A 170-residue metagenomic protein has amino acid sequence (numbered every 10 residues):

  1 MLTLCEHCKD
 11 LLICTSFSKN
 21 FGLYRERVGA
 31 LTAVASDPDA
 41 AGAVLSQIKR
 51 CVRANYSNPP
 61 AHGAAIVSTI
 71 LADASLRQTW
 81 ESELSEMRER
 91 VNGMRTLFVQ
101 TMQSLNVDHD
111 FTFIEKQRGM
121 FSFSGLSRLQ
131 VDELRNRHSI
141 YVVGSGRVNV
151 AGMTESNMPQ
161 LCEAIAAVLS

Functional and structural regions predicted by a protein language model:
M1, C8-K9, E26-V28, K116-M120 (+2 more regions): Active-site lining segments that contact anionic ligands and/or coordinate catalytic metals
M1-A43: Active-site PLP attachment segment
V34-A35, A72-L76, S104, A167: Short, well-ordered loop/turn and helix-capping segments at boundaries between secondary-structure elements and domains
L45-A64, I70-V99: Structural signature of PLP-dependent enzymes
A61, F113-K116, V142: A structural signal for short secondary-structure junctions
T79-R137: Conserved PLP-binding catalytic core of the aspartate aminotransferase-like
Q100, S104, L126-S170: PLP-dependent enzyme catalytic core of the Aspartate aminotransferase-like
